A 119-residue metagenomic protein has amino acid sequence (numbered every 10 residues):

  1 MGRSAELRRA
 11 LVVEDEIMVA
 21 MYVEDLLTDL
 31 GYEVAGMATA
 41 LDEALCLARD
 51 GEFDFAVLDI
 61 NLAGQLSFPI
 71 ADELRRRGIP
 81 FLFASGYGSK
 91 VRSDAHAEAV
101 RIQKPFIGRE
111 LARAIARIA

Functional and structural regions predicted by a protein language model:
M1-R9, S93, I107-A119: Non-catalytic signal-transmission and effector/linker regions of two-component phosphorelay proteins
E14: Conserved acidic carboxylate
I17-G36: Two-component/phosphorelay signaling modules centered on CheY-like receiver
M37-F55: Acidic, metal-coordinating helix/loop segments flanking the phosphotransfer/catalytic sites of two-component signaling
D59: Active-site residues of response regulator receiver
L66-P69: Acidic catalytic/metal-coordinating carboxylates
A84-S85: Hydrophobic/aromatic residues positioned on beta-strands within the core alpha/beta folds
K104: A Lys-centered signature of the CheY-like receiver
